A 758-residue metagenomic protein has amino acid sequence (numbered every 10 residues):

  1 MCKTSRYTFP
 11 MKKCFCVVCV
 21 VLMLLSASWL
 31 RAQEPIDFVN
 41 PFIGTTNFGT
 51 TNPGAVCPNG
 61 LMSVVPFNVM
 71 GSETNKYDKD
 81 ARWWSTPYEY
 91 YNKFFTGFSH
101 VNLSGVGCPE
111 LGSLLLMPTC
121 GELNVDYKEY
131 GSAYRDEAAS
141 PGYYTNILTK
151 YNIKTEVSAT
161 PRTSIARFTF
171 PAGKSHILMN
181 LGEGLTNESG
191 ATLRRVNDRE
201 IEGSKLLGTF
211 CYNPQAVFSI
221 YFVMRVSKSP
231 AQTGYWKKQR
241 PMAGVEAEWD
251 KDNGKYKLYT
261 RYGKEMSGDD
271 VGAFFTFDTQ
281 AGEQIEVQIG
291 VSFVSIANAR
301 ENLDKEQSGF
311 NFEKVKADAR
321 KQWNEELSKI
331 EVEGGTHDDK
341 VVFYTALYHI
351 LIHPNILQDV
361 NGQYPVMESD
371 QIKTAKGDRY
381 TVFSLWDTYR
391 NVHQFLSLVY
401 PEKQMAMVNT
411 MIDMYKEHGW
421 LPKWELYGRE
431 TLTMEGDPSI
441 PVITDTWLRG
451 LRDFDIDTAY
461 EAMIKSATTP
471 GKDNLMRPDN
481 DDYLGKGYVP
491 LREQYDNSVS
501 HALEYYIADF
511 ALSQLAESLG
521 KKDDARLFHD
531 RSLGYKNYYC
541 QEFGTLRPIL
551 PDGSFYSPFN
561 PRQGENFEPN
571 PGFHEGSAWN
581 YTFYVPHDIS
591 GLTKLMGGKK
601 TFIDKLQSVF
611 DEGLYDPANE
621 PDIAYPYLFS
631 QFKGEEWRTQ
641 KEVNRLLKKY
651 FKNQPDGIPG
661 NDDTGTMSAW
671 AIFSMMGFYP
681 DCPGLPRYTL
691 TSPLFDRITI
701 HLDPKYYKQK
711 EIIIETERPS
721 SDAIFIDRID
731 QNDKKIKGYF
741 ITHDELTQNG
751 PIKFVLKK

Functional and structural regions predicted by a protein language model:
M1-Q33: Bacterial Sec-dependent N-terminal signal peptides
K3, C14-C19, K79, Y91-F94 (+1 more regions): Intrinsic low-complexity, intrinsically disordered segments enriched in polar/basic residues
Q33-H393, S397-P441, W447-L503, A511-N537 (+8 more regions): Accessory carbohydrate-recognition regions in carbohydrate-active enzymes
A508: ATP-dependent phospho-/nucleotidyl transfer catalytic cores
I712-R718: Beta-strand-rich recognition domains
